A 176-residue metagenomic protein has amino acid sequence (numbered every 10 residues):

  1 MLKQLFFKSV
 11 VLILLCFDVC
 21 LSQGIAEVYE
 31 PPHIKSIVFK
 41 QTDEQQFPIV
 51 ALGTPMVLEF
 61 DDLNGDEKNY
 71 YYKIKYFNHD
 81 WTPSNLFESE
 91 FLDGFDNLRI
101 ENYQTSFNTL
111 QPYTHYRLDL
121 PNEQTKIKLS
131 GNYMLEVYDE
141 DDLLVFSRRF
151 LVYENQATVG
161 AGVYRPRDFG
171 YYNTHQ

Functional and structural regions predicted by a protein language model:
M1-G24: Bacterial Sec-dependent N-terminal signal peptides
Q23-F39, L151, A157: Proline/serine/threonine-rich low-complexity linkers at boundaries of modular beta-sandwich domains
P31-Y76, Y171-Q176: Contiguous beta-strand segments within globular domains
D66-F95: Extended low-complexity, serine/threonine- and proline-enriched intrinsically disordered segments
H79-W81, T125, Y138-F146: Short acidic/polar inter-strand loop motif in beta-rich domains
L92-Y113: Extended, solvent-exposed segments with strong compositional bias
L110-Y138: Ligand-binding face of N-terminal immunoglobulin V-set domains in extracellular IgSF glycoproteins
V152-H175: Low-complexity, Pro/Ser/Thr- and charge-rich linker/hinge segments at domain boundaries
